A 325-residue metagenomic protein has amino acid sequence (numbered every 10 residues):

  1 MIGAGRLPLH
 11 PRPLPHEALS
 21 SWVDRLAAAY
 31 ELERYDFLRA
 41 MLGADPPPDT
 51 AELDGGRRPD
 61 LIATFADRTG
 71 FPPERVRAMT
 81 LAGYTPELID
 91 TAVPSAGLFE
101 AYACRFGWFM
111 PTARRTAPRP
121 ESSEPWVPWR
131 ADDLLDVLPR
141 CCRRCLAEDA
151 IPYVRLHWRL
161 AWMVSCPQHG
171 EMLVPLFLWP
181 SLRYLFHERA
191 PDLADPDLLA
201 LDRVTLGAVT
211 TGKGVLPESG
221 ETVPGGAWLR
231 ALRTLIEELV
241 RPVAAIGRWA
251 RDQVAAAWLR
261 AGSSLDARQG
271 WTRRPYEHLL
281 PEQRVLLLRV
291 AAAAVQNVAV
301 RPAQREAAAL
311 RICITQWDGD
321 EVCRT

Functional and structural regions predicted by a protein language model:
M1-T325: Basic, alpha-helical nucleic-acid-binding regions used in initiation and control of genome expression
